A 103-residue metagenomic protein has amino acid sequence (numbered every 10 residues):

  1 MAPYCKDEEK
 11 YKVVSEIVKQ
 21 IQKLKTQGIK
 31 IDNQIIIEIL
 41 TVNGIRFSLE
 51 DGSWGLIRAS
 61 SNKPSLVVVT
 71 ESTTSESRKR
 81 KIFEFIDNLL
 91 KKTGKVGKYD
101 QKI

Functional and structural regions predicted by a protein language model:
M1-V69, S75-I103: Phosphate-binding and adjacent anionic-ligand microenvironments
